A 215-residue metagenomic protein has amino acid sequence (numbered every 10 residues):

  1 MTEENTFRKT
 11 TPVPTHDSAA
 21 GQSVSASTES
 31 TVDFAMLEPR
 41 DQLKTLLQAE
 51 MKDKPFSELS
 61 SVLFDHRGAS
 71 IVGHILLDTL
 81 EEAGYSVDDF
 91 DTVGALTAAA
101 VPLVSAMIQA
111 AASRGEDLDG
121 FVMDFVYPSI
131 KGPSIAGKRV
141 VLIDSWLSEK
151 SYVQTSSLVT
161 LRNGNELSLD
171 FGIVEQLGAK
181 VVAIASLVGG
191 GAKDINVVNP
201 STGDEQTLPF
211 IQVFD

Functional and structural regions predicted by a protein language model:
M1-D215: PRPP-associated nucleotide enzymes
